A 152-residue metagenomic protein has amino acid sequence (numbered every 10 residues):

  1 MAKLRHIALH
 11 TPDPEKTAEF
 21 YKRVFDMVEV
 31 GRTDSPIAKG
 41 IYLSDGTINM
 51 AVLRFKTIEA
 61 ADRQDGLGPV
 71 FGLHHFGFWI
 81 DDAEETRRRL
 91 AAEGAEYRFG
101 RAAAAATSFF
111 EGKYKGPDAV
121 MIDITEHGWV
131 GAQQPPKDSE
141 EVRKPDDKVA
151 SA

Functional and structural regions predicted by a protein language model:
M1-A18, L73-F78, G128-A152: N-terminal beta-strand motif that seeds the catalytic metal site of vicinal oxygen chelate
K3-P12, I41-S44, R63-R89, F110-G116 (+1 more regions): Vicinal oxygen chelate
A8-M50, R54, A92: Core segments of cupin and vicinal oxygen chelate
T33, G66-G68, A102-A104: Short Gly/Pro-enriched turn/cap motifs at secondary-structure boundaries
G46-M50, T57-E59, A83-E85: Short, charged/polar surface micro-motifs in flexible loops or helix N-caps
F55-T57, H127: Acetyl-CoA-dependent GNAT
A61-D65, Q133-P136: A short, polar/proline- and glycine-enriched secondary-structure boundary/capping micro-motif
R87-A152: Vicinal oxygen chelate
